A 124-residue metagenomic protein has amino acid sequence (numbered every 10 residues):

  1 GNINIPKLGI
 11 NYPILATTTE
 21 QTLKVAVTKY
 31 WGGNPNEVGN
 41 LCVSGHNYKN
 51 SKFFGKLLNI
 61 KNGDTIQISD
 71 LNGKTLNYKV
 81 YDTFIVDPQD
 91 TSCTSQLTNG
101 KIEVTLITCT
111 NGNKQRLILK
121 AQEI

Functional and structural regions predicted by a protein language model:
G1-I124: Solvent-exposed, non-transmembrane regions of membrane-associated and secreted proteins
